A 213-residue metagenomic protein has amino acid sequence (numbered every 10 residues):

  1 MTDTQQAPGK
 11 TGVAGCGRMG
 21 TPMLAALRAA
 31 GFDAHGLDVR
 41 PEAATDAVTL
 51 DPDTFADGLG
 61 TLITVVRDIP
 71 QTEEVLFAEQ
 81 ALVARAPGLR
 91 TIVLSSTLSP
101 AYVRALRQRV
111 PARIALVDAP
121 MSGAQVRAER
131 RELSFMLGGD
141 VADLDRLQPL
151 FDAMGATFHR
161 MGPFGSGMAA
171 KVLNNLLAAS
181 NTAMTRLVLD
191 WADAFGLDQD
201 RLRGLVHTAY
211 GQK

Functional and structural regions predicted by a protein language model:
M1-T64, Q125: NAD(P)+-binding Rossmann beta1-loop-alpha1 motif at the extreme N-terminus of oxidoreductases
R18, R67, Q125-V126, F164 (+3 more regions): Amphipathic alpha-helical hairpins
G31, G58-L59, L89, E132-L133 (+1 more regions): Short, well-ordered alpha-helix to beta-strand connector turns
A34, T49, L116-V117, F158 (+1 more regions): Hydrophobic beta-strand scaffold residues
P52-L116: Rossmann-fold NAD(P) dinucleotide-binding segment
T97-L176: Rossmann-fold dinucleotide-binding core
S166-K213: Helical "substrate-binding/catalytic lid" subdomain of Rossmann-like NAD(P)-dependent dehydrogenases/reductases
